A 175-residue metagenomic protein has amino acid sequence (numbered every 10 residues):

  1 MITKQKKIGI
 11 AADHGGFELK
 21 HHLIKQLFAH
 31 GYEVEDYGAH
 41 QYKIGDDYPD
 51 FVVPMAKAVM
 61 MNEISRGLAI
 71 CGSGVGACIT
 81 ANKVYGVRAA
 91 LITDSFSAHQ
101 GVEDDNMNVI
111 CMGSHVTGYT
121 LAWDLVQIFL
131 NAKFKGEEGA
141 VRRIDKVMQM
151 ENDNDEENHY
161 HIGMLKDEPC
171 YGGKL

Functional and structural regions predicted by a protein language model:
T3, G9-E18, S95-L175: C-terminal binding/interaction regions
G9-V34: Glycine-rich phosphate/diphosphate-binding loop of Rossmann-like nucleotide-binding domains
E18-L19, D46, G76, T120: Residues that form or flank phosphate/diphosphate-binding pockets in enzymes that use nucleotide phosphates
H21-I24, T80-K83, W123: Short amphipathic alpha-helical segments
H30, V84-Y85, D105: Short, structured coil segments at secondary-structure junctions
E33-I44: A short beta-strand-loop structural module common to alpha/beta enzyme folds
F51-I92: Helix-adjacent hinge/juxtasegments
